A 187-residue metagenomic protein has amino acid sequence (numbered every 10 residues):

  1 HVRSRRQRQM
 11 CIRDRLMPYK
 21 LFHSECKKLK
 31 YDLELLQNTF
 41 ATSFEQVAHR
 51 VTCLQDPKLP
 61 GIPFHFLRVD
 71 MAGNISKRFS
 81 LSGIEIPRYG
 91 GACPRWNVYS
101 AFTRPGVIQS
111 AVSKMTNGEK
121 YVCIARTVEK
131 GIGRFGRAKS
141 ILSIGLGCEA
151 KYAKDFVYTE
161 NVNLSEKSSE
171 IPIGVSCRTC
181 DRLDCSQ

Functional and structural regions predicted by a protein language model:
H1-I12, C180: Single conserved hydrophobic/aromatic residue that forms the stacking wall/gate of nucleotide- or nucleobase-binding
L16-R178, R182, Q187: Conserved alpha-helical "signature site" that marks functionally important helical segments or helix/loop junctions
